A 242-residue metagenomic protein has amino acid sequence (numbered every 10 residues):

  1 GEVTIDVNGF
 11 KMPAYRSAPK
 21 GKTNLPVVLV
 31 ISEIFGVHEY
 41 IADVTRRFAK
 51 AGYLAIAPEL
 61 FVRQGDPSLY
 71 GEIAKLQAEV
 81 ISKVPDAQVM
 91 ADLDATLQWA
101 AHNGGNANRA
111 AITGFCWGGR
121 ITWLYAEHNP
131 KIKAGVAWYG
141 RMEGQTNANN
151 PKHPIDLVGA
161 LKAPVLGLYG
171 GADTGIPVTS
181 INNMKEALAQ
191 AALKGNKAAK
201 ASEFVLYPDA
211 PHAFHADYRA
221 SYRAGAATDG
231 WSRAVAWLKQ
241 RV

Functional and structural regions predicted by a protein language model:
E2-G105, K152-P154, F214, Y218-R219: Serine-hydrolase catalytic machinery in alpha/beta-hydrolase-like enzymes
I31-F35, Y139, Y169-G170: The conserved beta1-alpha1 loop
V44, P154, P177-L188: Short alpha-helix in the alpha/beta-hydrolase fold that links the catalytic acid
Y53, L60, G140, Y207-D209: Active-site loop/turn elements of alpha/beta-hydrolase fold enzymes, especially the short glycine-/histidine-rich
L93-A160: Primarily recognizes the serine-hydrolase "nucleophile elbow" in alpha/beta-hydrolase and SGNH/GDSL folds
L161, G167-Y169: Short beta-strand/loop motif that positions the catalytic acidic residue of the alpha/beta-hydrolase fold
A172-I176: Acidic catalytic loop of the alpha/beta-hydrolase fold
A191-V242: C-terminal catalytic histidine-bearing segment of alpha/beta-hydrolase fold enzymes
